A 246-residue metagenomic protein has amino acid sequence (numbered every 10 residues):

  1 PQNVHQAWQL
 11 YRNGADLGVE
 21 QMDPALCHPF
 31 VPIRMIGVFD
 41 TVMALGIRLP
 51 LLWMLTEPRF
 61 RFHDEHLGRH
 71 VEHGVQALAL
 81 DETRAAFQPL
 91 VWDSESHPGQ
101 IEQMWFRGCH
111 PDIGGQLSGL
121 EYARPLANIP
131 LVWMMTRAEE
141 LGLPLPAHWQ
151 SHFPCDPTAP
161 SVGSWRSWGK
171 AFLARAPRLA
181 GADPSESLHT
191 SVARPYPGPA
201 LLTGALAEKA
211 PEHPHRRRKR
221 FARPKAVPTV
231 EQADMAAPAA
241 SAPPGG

Functional and structural regions predicted by a protein language model:
P1-G246: Active-site- or binding-pocket-proximal scaffold segments within functional domains
